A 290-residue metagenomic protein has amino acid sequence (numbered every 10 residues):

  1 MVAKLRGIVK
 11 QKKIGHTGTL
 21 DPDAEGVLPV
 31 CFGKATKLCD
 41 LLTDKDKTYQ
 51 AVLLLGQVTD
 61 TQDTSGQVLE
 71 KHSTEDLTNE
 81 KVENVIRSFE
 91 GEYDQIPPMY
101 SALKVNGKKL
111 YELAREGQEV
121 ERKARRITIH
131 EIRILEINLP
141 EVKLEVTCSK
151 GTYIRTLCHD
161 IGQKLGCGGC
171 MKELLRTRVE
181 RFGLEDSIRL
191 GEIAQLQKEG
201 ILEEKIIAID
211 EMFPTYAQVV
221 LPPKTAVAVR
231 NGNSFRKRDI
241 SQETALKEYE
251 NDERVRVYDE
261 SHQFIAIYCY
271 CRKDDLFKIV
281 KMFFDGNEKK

Functional and structural regions predicted by a protein language model:
M1-H16, L20, A24, E80 (+3 more regions): Accessory RNA 3′-end/elbow-binding domains used by RNA modification enzymes
M1-I188, A266-I267: RNA pseudouridine synthases
